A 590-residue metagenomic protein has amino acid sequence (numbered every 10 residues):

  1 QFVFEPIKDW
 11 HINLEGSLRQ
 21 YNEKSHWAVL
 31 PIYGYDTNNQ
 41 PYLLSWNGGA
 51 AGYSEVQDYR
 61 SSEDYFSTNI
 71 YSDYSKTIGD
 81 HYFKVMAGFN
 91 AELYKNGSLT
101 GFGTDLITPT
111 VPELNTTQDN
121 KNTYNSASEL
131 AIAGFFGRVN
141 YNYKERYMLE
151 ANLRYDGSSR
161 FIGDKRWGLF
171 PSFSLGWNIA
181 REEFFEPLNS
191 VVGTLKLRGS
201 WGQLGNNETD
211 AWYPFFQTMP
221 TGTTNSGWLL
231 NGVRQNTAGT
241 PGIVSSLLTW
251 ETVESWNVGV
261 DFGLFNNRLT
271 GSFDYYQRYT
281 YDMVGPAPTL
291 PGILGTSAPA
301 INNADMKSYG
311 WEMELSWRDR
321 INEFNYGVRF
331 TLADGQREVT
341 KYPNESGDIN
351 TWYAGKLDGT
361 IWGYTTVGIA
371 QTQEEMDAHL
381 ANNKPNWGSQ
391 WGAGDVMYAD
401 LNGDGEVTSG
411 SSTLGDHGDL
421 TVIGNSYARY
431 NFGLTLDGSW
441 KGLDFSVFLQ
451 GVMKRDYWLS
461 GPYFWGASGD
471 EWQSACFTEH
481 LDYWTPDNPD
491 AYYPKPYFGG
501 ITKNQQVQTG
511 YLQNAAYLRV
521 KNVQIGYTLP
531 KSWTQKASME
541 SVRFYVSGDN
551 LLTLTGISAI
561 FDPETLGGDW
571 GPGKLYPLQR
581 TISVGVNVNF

Functional and structural regions predicted by a protein language model:
Q1-V29, Y42-G363, K503, V507-F590: Extracellular/periplasmic, surface-exposed regions of secreted and cell-surface proteins
N13-E15, I32, S446-F448: A structural signal for short, well-ordered beta-strand segments and their strand-loop junctions that often border
N22-E23, G34-D36: A contiguous, mid-domain pocket- or channel-lining segment that forms the substrate-recognition surface
D36-T37, S158, V452-R543, G548-D549: Extracytoplasmic gating/loop element in the C-terminal half of outer-membrane beta-barrel translocons and assembly
G88, V367-G368, W387-S389, G394-D395 (+3 more regions): Glycine-centered structural positions embedded in regular secondary structure
A304, R318-S426, G466, Q473-S474 (+1 more regions): Conserved small-residue
H417-G418, Y430-N431, L443, K503-G510: Short, flexible active-site loops
N425-W458: Glycine-rich, aromatic-lined ligand/substrate-binding cores of catalytic and carbohydrate-binding domains
